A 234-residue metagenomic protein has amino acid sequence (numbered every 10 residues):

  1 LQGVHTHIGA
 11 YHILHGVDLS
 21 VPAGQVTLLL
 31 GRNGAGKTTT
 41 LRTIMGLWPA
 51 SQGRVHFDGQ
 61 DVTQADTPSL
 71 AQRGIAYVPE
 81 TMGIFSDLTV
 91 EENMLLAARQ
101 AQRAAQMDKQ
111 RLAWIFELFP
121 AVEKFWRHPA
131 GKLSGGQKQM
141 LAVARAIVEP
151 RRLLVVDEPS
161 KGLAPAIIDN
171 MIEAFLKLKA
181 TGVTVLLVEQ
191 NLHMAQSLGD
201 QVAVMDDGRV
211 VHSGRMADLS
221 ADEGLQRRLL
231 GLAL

Functional and structural regions predicted by a protein language model:
G9, V90-Q110, L118-P120, L230-A233: ABC-type ATPase nucleotide-binding domains, specifically the catalytic core motifs of the NBD
L30-R32: The feature captures the beta-strand-to-loop junction immediately N-terminal to the Walker
M45: Helix-to-loop junction immediately C-terminal to a conserved catalytic motif
G53-D61, R73, M107-L112: Conserved ABC transporter NBD signature motif
I147-R152: A short, proline-enriched helix->beta-strand linker immediately N-terminal to the Walker B motif in ABC-type P-loop
L154-E158: Catalytic Walker B motif of ABC-type/P-loop ATPase nucleotide-binding domains
